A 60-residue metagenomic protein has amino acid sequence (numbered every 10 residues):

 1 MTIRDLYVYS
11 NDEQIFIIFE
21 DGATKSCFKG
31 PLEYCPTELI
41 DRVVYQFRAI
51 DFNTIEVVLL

Functional and structural regions predicted by a protein language model:
M1-T24: N-terminal acidic leader/helix
E20-L60: Detector for the mature cores of small, proteolytically processed and post-translationally modified peptide effectors
